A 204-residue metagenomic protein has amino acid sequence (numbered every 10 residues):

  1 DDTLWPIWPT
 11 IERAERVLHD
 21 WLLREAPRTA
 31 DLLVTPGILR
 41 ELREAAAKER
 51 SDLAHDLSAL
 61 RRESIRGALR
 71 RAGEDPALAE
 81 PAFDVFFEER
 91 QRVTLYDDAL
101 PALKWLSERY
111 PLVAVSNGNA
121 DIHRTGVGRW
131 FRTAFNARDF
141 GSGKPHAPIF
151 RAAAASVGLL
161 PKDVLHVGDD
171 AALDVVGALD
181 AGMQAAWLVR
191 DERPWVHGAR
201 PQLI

Functional and structural regions predicted by a protein language model:
D1-I38, R71: Active-site neighborhood of HAD-like aspartate-dependent phosphohydrolases
W8-P9, D20, R24, E74-P76 (+2 more regions): Asp-based, Mg2+/Mn2+-dependent phosphohydrolase catalytic module
R13-V17, A59-E63, P148: A generic alpha-helix surface/boundary motif
L32, A47-S51, H123-G126: Short, flexible, glycine-rich and Lys/Arg-enriched loop motifs at helix boundaries that contact anionic partners
G37-D84: A metal-dependent, Asp-based hydrolase signature
R40, F87, K104-S107: Alpha-helix boundary recognition
D84-V93: Surface-exposed cleft-lining segments at the edges of enzyme active sites
